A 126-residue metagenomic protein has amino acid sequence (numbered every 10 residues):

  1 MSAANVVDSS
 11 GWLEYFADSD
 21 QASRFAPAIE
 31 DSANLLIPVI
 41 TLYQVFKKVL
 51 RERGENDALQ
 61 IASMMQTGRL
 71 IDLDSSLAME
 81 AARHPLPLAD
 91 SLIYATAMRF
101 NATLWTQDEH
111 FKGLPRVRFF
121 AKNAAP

Functional and structural regions predicted by a protein language model:
S2, T67-G68, M98-P126: Acidic, PIN/NYN-like endoribonuclease modules and their adjacent C-terminal/linker elements
V6-V7, G11, Q21-R51, R69-L73: PIN/NYN-family metal-dependent endoribonuclease catalytic core
V7-D8, I37-P38, P85-D90, D108-E109 (+1 more regions): Histidine- and aromatic-rich ligand-binding microenvironments
W12-L13, L42, A78, F111-K112: A generic structural signal for short hydrophobic patches within well-formed alpha-helices
T41-Q44, Q60-H84: Acidic catalytic patch
V45, L88-T103: Acidic, metal-associated active-site segment
